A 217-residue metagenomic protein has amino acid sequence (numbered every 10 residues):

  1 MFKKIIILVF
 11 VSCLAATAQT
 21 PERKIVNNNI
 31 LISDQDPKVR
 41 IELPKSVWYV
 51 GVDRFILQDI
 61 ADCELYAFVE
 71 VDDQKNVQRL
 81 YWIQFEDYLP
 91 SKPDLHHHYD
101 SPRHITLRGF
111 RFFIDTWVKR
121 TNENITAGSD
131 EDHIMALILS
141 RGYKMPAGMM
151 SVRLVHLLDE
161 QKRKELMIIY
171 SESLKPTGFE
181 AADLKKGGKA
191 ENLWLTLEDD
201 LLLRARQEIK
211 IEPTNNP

Functional and structural regions predicted by a protein language model:
F2, T17-D72, P176-P217: N-terminal targeting sequences that direct proteins away from the cytosol to non-cytosolic compartments
K4-L14: Sec-dependent N-terminal signal peptides
I5-I6, V155, E165-L166, R206-E208: Small/flexible residues
I7, D130-E131, L202: Short amphipathic alpha-helical segments that mediate assembly, nucleic-acid/protein binding, or membrane association
F55-K186: Conserved polar/disulfide-associated segments of primarily extracytoplasmic proteins
